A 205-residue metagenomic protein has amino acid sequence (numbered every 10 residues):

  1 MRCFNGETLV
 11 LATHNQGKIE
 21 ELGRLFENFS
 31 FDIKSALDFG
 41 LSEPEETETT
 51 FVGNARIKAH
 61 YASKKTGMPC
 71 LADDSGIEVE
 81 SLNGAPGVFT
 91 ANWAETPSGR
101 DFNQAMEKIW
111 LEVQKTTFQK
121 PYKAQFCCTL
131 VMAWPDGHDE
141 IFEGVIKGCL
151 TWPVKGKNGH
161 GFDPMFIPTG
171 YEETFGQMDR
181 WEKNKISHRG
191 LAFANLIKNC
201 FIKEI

Functional and structural regions predicted by a protein language model:
R2-V10, Q16-I205: Anionic-ligand binding patches
